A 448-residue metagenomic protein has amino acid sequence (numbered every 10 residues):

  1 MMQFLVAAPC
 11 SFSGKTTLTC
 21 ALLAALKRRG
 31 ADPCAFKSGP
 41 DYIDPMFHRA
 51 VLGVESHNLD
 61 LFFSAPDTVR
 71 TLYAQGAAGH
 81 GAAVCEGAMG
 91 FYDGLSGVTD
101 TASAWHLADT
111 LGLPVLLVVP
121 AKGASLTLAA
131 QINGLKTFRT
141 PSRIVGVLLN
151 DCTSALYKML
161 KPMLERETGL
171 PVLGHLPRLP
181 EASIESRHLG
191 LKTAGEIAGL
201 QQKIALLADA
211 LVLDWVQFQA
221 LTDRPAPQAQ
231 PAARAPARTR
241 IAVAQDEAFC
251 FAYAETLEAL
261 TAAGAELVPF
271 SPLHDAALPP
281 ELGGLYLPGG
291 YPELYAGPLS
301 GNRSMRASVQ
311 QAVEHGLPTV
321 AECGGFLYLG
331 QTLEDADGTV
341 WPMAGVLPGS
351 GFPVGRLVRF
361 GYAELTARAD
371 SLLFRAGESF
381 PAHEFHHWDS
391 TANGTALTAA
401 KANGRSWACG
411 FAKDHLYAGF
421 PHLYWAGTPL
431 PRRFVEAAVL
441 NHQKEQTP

Functional and structural regions predicted by a protein language model:
M1-M2, R234-R240: A short, charged/proline- and glycine-enriched loop that marks the coil->beta-strand transition at the N-terminal
M2-L111, V119-R143, D151, A155-K158: ATP-dependent carboxylate-amine ligase catalytic core
L5, V84-E86, L116, L148 (+3 more regions): Structural motif
K37-S38, V172-P180, E266-H274: Beta-strand->loop->alpha-helix junctions that form or flank phosphate-binding loops in nucleotide-handling enzymes
A108, A237, F249-T261, E266-V268 (+2 more regions): C-terminal and late-domain segments of enzyme folds
S125-A233: Internal gly/pro-rich beta-alpha loop/helix module that stabilizes soluble enzyme cofactors or their anionic handles
T239-E314: Phosphate-binding active sites in nucleotide-utilizing proteins
P292-A369: Cysteine-nucleophile active-site neighborhood
